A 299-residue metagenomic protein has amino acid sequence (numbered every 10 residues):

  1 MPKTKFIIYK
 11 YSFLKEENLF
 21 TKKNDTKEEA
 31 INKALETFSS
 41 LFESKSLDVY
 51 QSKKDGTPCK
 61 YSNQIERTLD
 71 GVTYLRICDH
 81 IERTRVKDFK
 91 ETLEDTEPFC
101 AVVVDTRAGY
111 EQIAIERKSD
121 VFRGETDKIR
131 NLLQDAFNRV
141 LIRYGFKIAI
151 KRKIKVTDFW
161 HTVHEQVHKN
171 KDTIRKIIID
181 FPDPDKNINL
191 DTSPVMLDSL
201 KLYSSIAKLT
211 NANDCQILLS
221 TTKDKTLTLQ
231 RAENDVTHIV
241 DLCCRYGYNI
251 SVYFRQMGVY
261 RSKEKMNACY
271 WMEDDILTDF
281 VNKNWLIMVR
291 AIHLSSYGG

Functional and structural regions predicted by a protein language model:
M1-H80, D120-G299: Terminal interaction module
Q64-V121: Long, hydrophobic/aromatic-enriched structural stretches that serve as scaffold segments
